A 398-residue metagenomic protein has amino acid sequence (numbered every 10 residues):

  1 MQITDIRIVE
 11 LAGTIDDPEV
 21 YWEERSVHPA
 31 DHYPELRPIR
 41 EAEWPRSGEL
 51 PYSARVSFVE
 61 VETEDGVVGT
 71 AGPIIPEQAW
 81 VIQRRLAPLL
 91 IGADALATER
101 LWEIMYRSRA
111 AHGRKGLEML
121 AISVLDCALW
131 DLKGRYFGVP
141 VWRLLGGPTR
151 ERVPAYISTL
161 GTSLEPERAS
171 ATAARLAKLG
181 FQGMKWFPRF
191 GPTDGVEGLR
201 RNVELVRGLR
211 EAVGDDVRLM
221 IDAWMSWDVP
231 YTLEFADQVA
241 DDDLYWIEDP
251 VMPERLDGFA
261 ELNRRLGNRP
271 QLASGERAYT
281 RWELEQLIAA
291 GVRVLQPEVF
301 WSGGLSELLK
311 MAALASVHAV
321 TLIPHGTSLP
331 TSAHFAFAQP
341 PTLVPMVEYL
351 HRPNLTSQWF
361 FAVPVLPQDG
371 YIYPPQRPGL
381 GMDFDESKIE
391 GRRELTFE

Functional and structural regions predicted by a protein language model:
M1-E41, T327-E398: Flexible C-terminal active-site loop/helix
I3, G66, L86, L125 (+8 more regions): Conserved, mostly hydrophobic/aromatic
W22, R46, E62-Y136: Metal- or metallocofactor-binding catalytic centers and their adjacent structured scaffolds across diverse enzyme
I39-R40, D237, D243, E254-Y371: Shared catalytic-loop signature of beta/alpha-barrel
G69, A155-I157, Q182-W186, V217-A223 (+5 more regions): Hydrophobic faces of well-ordered beta-strands that scaffold small-molecule active sites in alpha/beta enzyme cores
L117-L120, D126-T162: Glycine-rich, aromatic-flanked loop segments that form ligand/cofactor-binding clefts across common enzyme folds
Y136-F137, E151, V213-D215, D242 (+2 more regions): Helix C-cap/helix->beta junction micro-motif
R152, Y156-A260: Metal-dependent enolase-superfamily TIM-barrel catalytic cores that perform enediolate-based chemistry
